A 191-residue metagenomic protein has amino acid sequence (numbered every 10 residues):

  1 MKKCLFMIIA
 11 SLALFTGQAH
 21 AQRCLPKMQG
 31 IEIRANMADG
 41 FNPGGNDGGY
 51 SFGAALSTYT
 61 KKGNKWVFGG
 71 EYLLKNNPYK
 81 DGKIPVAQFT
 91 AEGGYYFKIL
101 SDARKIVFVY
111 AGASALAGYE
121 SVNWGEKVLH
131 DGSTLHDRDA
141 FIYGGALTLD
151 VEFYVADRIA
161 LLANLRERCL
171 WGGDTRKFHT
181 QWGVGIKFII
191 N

Functional and structural regions predicted by a protein language model:
M1-M28, N191: Cleavable N-terminal export/targeting peptides
H20-K75, K187-N191: Short glycine/proline- and aromatic-enriched beta-strand/turn motifs that initiate or cap beta-hairpins
A21-Q29, K61-G63, L100-V109, V155-I159: Short loop/turn motifs that connect adjacent beta-strands in outer-membrane beta-barrel proteins
K27-I31, N46-F52, K83-A91, V107 (+2 more regions): Residues that define the transmembrane beta-barrel architecture of outer-membrane proteins
D39-N42, N77-I84, D131-D137, C169-G173: Extracellular loop and loop/strand-boundary signature of outer-membrane beta-barrel proteins
A55-H130, F188-N191: Gram-negative (and chloroplast) outer-membrane scaffold detector with strong preference for beta-barrel transmembrane
L73-K75, D150-N191: Predominantly the C-terminal beta-signal and adjacent terminal strand-loop region of outer-membrane beta-barrel
W124-L165, F188: Extended low-complexity acidic/polar segments
